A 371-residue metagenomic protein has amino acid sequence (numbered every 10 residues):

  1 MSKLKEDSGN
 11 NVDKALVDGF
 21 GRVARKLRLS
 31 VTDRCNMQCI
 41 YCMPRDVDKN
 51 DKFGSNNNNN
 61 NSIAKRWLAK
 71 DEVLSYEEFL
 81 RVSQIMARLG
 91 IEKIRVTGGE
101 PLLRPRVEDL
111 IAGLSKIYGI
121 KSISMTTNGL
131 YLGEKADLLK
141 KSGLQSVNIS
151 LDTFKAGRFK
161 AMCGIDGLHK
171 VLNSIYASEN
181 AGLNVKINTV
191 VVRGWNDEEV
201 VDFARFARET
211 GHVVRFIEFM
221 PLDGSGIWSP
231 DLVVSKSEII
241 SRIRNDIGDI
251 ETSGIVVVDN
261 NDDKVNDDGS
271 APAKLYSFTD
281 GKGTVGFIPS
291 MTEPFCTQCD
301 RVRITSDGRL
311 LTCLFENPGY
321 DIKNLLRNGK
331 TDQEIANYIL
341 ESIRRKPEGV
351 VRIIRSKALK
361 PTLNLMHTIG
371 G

Functional and structural regions predicted by a protein language model:
M1-V17, N58-N59, G281, E293-G371: Radical SAM enzyme core and accessory elements
F20-Y76: Canonical Radical SAM [4Fe-4S] cluster-binding loop centered on the CxxxCxxC motif and its immediate flanking residues
V31, V214, G308: Residue-level signature of catalytic and energy-coupling elements of molecular machines, predominantly ATP/GTP-dependent
Q38, G98, D307-G308: Residue-level recognition of short loop/turn positions
N50-D51, K65-W67, K155-M162, D223-I227 (+1 more regions): A short acidic, helix-capping loop that chelates divalent metal ions and anchors anionic groups
N57, G157-K160, I165-Y176, N180-G286: Radical SAM enzyme [4Fe-4S]-AdoMet core and its adjacent flexible, acidic and glycine-rich loops/tails across
V73-V96, E100-I217: Radical SAM/AdoMet-radical enzyme domain recognition
G286-P289, L314: Short linear motifs in exposed loops
